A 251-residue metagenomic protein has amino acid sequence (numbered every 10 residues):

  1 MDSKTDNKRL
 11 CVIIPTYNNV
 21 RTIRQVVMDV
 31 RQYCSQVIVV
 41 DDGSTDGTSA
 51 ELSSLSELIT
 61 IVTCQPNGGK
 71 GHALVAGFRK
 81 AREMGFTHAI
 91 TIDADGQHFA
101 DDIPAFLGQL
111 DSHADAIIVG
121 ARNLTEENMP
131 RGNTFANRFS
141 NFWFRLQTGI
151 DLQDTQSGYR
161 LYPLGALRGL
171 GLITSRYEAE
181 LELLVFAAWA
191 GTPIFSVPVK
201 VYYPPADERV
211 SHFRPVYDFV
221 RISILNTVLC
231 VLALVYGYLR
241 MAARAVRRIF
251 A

Functional and structural regions predicted by a protein language model:
M1-N7, G149, L172-A251: Hydrophobic helical membrane-anchoring modules
R9-C11, Q36, E182: Cell-envelope/extracellular polymer assembly enzymes that use nucleotide-activated donors
C11-P15, I38, T63: Short hydrophobic beta-strand elements that form part of the catalytic alpha/beta core underpinning NDP-sugar/donor
Y17-Q32: Short, well-formed alpha-helical segments that are part of the catalytic scaffolds of diverse glycosyltransferases
R21-Q25, D46-S54: Acidic helix N-cap motif at the loop->helix transition within catalytic regions of sugar-transfer enzymes
D41-A50, G96: A conserved acidic beta->alpha catalytic loop
Q65-E83, H88, A100-Y177, P204-S223: Acceptor/aglycone-binding surface of glycosyltransferases and processive sugar-polymer synthases
